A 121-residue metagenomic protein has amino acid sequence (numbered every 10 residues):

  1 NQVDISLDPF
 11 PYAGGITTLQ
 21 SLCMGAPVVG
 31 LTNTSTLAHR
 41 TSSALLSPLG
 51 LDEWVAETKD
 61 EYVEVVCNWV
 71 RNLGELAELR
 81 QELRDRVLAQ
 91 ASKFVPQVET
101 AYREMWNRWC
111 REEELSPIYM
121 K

Functional and structural regions predicted by a protein language model:
N1-T41: A donor-sugar binding/catalytic signature common to diverse glycosyltransferases and related nucleotide-sugar
Q2, Q20, T41-L45, V65 (+2 more regions): Generic recognition of well-ordered alpha-helical segments
D8, W54-E57, E114: Acidic/polar loop patches that form or flank catalytic/metal-binding clefts of enzymes that bind anionic ligands
P11, D60, T100: A broadly conserved detector of short glycine/acidic/proline-rich loop/turn motifs that flank catalytic sites and bind
P11-A13, S47, A56-E57, A89 (+1 more regions): Generic, ordered loop/turn and secondary-structure boundary motif
L19, K59-D60, S92: Residues in well-ordered alpha-helical elements
T36-R71, E75: Change "using UDP/GDP/dTDP sugars" to "using nucleotide sugars
E64-K121: C-terminal amphipathic helix plus adjacent low-complexity, charged tail appended to glycosyltransferase catalytic
